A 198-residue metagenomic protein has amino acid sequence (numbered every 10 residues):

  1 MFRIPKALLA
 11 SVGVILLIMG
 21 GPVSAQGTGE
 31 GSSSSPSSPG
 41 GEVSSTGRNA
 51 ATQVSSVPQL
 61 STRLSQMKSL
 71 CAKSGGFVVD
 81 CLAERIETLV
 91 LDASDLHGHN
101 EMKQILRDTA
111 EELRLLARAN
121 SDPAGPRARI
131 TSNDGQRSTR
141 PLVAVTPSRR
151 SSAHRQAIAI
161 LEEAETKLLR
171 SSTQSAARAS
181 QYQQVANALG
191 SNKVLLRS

Functional and structural regions predicted by a protein language model:
M1-V12: Bacterial N-terminal signal peptides that target proteins for export
R3, S24, G29-S35, S180-S191: Intrinsic low-complexity, intrinsically disordered segments enriched in polar/basic residues
V14-L17: Hydrophobic alpha-helical segments of integral membrane proteins
G20-P22: N-terminal signal peptide c-region/cleavage motif recognized by signal peptidases
S24-K73: Leu/Val/Ala/Ile-rich N-terminal alpha-helices, chiefly Sec-type signal peptides and the beginnings
Q59-R197: Mature extracellular/secreted ectodomains of secretory-pathway proteins
